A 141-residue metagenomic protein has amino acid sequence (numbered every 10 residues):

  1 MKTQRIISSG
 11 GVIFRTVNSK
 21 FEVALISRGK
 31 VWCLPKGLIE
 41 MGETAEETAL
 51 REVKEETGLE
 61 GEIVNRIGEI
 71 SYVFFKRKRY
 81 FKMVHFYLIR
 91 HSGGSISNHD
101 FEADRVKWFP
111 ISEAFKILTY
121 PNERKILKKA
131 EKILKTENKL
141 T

Functional and structural regions predicted by a protein language model:
M1-L34: N-terminal strand-loop-strand
T3, A24, K78-R79, S97-H99: Short secondary-structure boundary/capping segments
I7-S9, F21, K82-H85, D104: Change "...and in nucleic-acid phosphodiester-cleaving endonucleases..." to "...and in nucleic-acid processing enzymes
V12, L25, F86-L88, W108: Conserved hydrophobic/aromatic beta-strand scaffold that supports enzyme active sites
N18-S19, V31-W32, E40, E69 (+1 more regions): Short, charged/polar surface micro-motifs in flexible loops or helix N-caps
G29-W32, I96-T141: Nudix hydrolase/Nudix homology domain
L34-I67: The catalytic Nudix box helix
G58-S95: Active-site segment of metal-dependent pyrophosphate-handling enzymes, primarily the Nudix hydrolase catalytic core
